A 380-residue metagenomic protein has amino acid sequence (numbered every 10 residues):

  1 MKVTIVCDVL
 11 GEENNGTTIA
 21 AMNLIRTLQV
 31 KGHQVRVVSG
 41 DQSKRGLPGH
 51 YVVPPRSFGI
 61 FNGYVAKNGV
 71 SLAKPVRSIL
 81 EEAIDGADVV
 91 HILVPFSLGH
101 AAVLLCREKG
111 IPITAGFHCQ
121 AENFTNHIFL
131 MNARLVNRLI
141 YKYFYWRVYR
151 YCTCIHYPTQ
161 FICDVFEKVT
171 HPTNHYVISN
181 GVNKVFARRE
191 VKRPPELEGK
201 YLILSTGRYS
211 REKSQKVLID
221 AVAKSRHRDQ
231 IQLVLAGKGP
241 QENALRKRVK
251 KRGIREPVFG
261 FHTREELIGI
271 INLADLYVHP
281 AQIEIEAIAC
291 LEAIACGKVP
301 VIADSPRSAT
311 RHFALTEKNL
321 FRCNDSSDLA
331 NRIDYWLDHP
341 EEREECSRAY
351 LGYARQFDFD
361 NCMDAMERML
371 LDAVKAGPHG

Functional and structural regions predicted by a protein language model:
T4, P195-A223, V234: Conserved donor-binding/catalytic core segment of Leloir-type glycosyltransferases
D41, F161, G181: Carbohydrate-associated surface elements
I84, F261-H262, G269-A274: Short alpha-helical donor nucleotide-sugar binding micro-motif in glycosyltransferases
E108, V136-C154, V169: Membrane-proximal helix-turn-helix segments that form the acceptor-binding/catalytic region of lipid-linked
N243-H262: Nucleotide-activated donor-binding/catalytic signature segment of Leloir-type glycosyltransferases, i.e., the conserved
Q282: Aromatic "clamp/platform" in nucleotide-sugar-dependent glycosyltransferases that forms part of the donor/acceptor
V299-D304: Short hydrophobic beta-strand element within catalytic cores of glycosyltransferases and related nucleotide-activated
L315-S326, Y335-P340: Conserved acidic donor-binding segment of nucleotide-sugar-dependent glycosyltransferases
